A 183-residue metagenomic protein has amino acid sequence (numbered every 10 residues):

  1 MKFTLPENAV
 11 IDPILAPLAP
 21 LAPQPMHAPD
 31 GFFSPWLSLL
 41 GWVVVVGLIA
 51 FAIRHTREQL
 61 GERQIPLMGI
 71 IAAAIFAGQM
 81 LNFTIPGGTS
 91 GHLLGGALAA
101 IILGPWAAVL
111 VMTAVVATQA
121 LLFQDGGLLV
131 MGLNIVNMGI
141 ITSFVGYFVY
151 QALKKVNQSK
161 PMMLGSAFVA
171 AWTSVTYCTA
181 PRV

Functional and structural regions predicted by a protein language model:
M1-F32: Short, strongly hydrophobic alpha-helical membrane anchors
Q24-H27, G31-F32, L39-L98: Hydrophobic transmembrane alpha-helices
S34-V44, G132-I140: Structural signature of hydrophobic alpha-helical transmembrane segments
L39-L40, I65-I70, L94, V109-T113 (+2 more regions): Hydrophobic alpha-helical transmembrane segments
A50-R57, G78, F83, Q119 (+4 more regions): Membrane-water interface at transmembrane helix exits
R57-E62, A100-L110, V156-P161: Membrane-helix interface "capping/anchor" motifs
Q79-T142: Alpha-helical membrane segments and adjacent membrane-interface helices in multi-pass membrane proteins
M138-R182: Short helix-perturbing small/polar motifs within transmembrane alpha-helices
